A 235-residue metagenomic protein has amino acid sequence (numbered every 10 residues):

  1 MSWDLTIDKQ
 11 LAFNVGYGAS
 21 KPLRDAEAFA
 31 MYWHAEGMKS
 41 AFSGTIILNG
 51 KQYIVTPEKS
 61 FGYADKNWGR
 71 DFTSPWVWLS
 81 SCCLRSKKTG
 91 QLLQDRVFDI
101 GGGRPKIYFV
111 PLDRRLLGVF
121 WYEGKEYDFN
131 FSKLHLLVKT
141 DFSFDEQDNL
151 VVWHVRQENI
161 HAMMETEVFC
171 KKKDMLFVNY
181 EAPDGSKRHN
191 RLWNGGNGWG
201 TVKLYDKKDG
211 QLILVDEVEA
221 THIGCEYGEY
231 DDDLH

Functional and structural regions predicted by a protein language model:
M1-H235: Structured soluble/peripheral alpha/beta segments that form catalytic or ligand/cofactor-binding pockets
